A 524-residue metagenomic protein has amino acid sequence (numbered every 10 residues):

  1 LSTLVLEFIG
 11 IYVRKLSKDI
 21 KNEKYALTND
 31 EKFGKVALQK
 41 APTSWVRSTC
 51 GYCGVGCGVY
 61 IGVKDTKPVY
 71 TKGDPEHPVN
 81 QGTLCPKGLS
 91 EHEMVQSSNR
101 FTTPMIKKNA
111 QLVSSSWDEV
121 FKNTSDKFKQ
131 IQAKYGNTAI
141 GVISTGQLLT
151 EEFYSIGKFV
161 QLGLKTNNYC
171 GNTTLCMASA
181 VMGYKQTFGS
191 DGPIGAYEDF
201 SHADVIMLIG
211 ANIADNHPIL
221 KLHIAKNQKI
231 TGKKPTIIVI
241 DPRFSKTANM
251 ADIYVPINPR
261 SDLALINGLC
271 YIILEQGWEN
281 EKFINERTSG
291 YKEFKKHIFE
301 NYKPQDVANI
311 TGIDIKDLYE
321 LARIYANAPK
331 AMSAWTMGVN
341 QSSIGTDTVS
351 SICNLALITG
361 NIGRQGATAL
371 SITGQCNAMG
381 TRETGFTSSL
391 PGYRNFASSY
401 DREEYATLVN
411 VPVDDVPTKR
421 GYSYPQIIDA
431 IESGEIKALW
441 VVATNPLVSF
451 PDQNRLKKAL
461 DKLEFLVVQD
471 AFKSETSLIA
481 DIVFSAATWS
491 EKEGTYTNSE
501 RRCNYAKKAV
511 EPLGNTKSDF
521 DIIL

Functional and structural regions predicted by a protein language model:
L1-Q276, R287, F294, D314 (+2 more regions): N-terminal export/assembly segments and adjacent metallocofactor-ligating motifs of anaerobic energy-metabolism
C176-Q365, I372-L524: Non-catalytic alpha/beta scaffold blocks inside enzyme catalytic domains
